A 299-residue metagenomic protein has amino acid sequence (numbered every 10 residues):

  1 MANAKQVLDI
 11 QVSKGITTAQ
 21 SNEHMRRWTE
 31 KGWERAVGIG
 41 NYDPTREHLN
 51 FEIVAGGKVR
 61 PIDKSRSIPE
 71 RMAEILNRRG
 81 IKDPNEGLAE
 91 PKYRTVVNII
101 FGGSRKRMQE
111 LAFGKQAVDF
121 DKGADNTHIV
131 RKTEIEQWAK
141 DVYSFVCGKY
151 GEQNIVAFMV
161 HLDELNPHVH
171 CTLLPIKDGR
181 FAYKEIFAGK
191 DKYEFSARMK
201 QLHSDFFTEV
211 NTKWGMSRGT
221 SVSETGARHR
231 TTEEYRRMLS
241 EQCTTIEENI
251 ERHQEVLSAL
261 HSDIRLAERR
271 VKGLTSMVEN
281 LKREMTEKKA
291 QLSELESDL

Functional and structural regions predicted by a protein language model:
M1-L299: N-terminal nicking endonuclease/strand-transfer module with a His-rich metal-binding environment and a catalytic Tyr
